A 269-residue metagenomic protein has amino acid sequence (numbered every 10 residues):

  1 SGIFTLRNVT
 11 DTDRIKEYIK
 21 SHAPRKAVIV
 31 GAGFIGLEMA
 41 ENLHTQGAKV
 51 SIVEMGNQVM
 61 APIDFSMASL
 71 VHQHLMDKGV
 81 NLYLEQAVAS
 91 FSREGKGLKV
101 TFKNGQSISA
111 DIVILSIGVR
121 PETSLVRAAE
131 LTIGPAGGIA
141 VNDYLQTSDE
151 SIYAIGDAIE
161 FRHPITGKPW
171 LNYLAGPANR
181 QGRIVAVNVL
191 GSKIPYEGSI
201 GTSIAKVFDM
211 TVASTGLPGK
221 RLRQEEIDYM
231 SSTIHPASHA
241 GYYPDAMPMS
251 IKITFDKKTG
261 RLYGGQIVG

Functional and structural regions predicted by a protein language model:
G2-P24, K99-T101, Q106-V187: FAD-site-proximal beta/loop scaffold in flavoenzymes
F4, N81-Y83, Y153, M230-S232: General small-molecule cofactor/ligand-binding pocket signal
T5, I29-V30: Hydrophobic Val/Ile/Leu positions in short beta-strands of Rossmann-like dinucleotide-binding domains
K26-V28, F34-F91, N172-A178, I194-K220: Rossmann-like dinucleotide-binding cores of NAD(P)H-dependent redox enzymes
T45-D143: A Rossmann-like FAD-binding core segment of flavoenzymes
R93-L98, D149, P244-M249: A short, glycine/Asx- and small/polar-enriched loop/turn that sits immediately N-terminal to a beta-strand
A158-G269: Mid-to-C-terminal Rossmann-like scaffold of FAD/NAD(P)H-dependent oxidoreductases
